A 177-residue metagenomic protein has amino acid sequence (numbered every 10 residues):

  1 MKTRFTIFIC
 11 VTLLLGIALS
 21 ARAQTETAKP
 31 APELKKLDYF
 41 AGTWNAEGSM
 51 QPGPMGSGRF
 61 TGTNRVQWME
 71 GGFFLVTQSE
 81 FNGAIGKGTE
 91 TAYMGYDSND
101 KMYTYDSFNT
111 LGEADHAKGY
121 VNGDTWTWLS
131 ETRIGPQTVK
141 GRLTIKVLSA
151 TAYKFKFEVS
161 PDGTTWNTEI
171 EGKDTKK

Functional and structural regions predicted by a protein language model:
M1-I9: Bacterial N-terminal signal peptides that target proteins for export
F8-A18: Bacterial N-terminal signal peptides
A23-K177: Hydrophobic small-molecule pocket/channel-lining residues, especially in calycin-type beta-barrels
